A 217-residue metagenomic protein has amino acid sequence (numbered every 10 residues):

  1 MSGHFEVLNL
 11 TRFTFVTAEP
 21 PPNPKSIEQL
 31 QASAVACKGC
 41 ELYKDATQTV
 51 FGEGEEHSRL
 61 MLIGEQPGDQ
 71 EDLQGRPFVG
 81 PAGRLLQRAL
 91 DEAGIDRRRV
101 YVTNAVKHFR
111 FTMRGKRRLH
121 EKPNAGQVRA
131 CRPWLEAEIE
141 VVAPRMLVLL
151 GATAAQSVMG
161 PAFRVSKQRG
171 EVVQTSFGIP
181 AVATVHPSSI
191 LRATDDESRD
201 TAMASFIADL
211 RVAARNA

Functional and structural regions predicted by a protein language model:
F5-A217: A polyanion-binding, active-site-adjacent surface
